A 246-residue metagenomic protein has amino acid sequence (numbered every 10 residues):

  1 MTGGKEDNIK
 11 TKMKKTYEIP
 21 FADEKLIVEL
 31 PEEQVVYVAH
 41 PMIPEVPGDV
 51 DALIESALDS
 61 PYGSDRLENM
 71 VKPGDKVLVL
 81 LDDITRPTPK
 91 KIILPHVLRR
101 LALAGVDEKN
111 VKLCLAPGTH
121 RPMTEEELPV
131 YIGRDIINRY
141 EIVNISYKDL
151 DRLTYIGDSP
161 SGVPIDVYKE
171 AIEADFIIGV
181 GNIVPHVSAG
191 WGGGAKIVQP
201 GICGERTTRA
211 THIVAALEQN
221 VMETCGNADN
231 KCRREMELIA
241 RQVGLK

Functional and structural regions predicted by a protein language model:
I9-S56: N-terminal amphipathic/basic leader segments beginning at the initiator methionine
K15-Y17, E68, V163-A174, H186 (+2 more regions): A generic local secondary-structure boundary/capping motif
V28, Y37-A39, T88-P89, G179-V180 (+3 more regions): Short helix/loop capping segments that flank catalytic or ligand/cofactor-binding pockets
Y62-L78, L103-E108: Glycine-rich phosphate/diphosphate-binding loops that line cofactor/substrate pockets in enzymes
K76-P87, K112-G118: Short glycine-rich or small-residue beta-strand-to-loop segments that form or flank ligand, phosphate, metal/Fe-S
P87-V106: Histidine-anchored nucleotide/phosphate-binding helix
M123-W191: An acidic, phosphate/nucleotide-engaging active-site surface
I197-K246: Extended, low-polarity segments enriched in aliphatic/aromatic residues
